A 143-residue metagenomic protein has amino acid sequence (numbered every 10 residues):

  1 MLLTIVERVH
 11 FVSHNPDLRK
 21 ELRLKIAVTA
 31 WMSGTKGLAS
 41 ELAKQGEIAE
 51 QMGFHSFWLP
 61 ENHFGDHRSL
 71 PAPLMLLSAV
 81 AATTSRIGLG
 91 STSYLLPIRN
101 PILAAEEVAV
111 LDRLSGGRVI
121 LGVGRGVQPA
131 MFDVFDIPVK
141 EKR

Functional and structural regions predicted by a protein language model:
T4-I5, G122: Compositionally biased, low-complexity repeat tracts
I5-G90: N-terminal beta1-alpha1-beta2 module of alpha/beta enzyme domains
R19-G37, I98-R143: Flexible, glycine-rich active-site loops centered on histidine and acidic residues that chelate a metal or position
H63, Y94, R125-G126: Conserved beta-strand edge residues that scaffold enzyme active sites
D66, Y94, F132: Short, flexible active-site loop motifs that bind/organize anionic cofactors or intermediates
S91-R99: Active-site nucleophile and cofactor-binding loops and adjacent substrate-binding regions of central metabolic enzymes
